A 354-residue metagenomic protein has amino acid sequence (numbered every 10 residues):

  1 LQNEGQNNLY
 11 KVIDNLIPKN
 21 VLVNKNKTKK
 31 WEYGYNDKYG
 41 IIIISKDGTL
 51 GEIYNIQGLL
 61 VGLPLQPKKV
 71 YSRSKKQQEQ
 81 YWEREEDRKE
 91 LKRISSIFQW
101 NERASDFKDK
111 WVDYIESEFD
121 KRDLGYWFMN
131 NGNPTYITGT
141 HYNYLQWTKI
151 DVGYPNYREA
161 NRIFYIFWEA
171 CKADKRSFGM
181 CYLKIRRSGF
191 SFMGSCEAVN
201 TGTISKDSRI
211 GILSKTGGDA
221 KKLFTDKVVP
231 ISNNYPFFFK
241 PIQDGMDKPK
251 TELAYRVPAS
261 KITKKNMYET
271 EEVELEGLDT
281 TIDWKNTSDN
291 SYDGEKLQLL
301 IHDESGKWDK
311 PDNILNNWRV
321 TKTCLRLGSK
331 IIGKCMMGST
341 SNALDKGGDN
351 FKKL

Functional and structural regions predicted by a protein language model:
L1-Q2: Arg/Lys-rich, positively charged N-terminal/basic patches that mediate binding to nucleic acids
G5, L9-L354: Phosphate/NTP-binding elements of NTP-utilizing enzymes
